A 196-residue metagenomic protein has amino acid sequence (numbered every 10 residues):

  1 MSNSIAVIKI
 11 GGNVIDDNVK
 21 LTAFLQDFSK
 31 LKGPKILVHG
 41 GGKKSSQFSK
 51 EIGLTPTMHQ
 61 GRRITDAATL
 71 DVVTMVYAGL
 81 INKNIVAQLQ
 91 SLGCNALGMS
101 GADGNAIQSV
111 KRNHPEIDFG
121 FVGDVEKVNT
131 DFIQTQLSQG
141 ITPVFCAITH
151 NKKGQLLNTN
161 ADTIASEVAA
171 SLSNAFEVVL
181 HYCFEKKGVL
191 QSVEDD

Functional and structural regions predicted by a protein language model:
M1-D196: Nucleotide/pyrophosphate-binding catalytic subdomain
